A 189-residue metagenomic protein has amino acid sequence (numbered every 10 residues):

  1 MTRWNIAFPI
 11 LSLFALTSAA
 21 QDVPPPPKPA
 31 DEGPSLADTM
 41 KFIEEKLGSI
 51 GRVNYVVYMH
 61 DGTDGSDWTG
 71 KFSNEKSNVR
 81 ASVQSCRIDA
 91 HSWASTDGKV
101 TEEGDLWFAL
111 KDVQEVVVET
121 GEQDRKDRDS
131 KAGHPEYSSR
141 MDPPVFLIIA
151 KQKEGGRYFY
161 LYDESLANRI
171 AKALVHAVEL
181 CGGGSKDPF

Functional and structural regions predicted by a protein language model:
M1-N5, Q21: Positively charged n-region of N-terminal signal peptides that target proteins for export
A7-A15: Bacterial N-terminal signal peptides
L16-A20: Sec/Tat signal peptide C-region and signal peptidase I cleavage site
D22-E102, P188: N-terminal recruitment modules of adaptor/scaffold proteins
I43-N54, V117, L174-S185: Sec/Tat-exported extracytoplasmic proteins
D105-Y137: Phosphoinositide-dependent membrane-docking surfaces
K126-Y162: Canonical pleckstrin homology
Q152-F189: C-terminal partner/receptor-binding element of secreted or periplasmic proteins
